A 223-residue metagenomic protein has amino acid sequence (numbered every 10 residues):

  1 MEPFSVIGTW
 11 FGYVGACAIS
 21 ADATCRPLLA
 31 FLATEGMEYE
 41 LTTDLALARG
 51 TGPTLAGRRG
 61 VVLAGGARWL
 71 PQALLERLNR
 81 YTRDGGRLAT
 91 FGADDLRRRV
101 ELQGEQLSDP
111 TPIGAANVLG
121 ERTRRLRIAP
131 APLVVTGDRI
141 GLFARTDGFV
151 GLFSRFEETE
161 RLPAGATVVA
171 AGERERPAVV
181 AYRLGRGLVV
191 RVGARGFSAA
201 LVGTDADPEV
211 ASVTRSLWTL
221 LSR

Functional and structural regions predicted by a protein language model:
M1-A16, E35, P112-R127, A144-R223: Extracellular ligand-binding/catalytic regions of CAZymes and related secreted enzymes and adhesion modules
G12-S20, R59-W69: The substrate-binding groove and active-site-proximal loops of carbohydrate-active enzymes, especially glycoside
R26, L45-G50, E76-R77, R174-V179: Alpha-helical scaffolding within the catalytic cores of extracellular/periplasmic polymer-degrading hydrolases
L29-P53: A short, well-structured beta->alpha microelement
Y39-T42, G60-A64, R87-G92, V168-A170 (+1 more regions): Structural recognition of the beta-strand scaffold that forms the well-ordered cores of secreted hydrolase catalytic
A46-R49, G66-L70, D94-R98, E175 (+1 more regions): Solvent-exposed loop/turn segments at secondary-structure junctions within structured extracellular/periplasmic domains
L55-A56, T82: A short, aliphatic-rich alpha-helical micro-motif
R68-F149: A glycine-rich, often tryptophan-bearing local segment used as a flexible ligand/cofactor-contacting loop or short
